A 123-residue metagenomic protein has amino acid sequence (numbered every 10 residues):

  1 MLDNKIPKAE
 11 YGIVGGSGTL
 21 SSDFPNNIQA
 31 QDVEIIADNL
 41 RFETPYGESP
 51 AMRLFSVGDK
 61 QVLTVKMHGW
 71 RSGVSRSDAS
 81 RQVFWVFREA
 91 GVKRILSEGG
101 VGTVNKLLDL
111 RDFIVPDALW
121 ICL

Functional and structural regions predicted by a protein language model:
M1-L123: Metabolite-binding pocket within alpha/beta catalytic cores that recognizes anionic/polar moieties
